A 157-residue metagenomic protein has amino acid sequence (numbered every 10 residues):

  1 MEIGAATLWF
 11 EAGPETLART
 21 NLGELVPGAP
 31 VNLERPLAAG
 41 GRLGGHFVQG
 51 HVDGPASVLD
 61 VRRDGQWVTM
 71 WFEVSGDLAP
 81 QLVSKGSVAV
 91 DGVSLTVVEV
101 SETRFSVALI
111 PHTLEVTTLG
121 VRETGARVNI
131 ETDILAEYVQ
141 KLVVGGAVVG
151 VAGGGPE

Functional and structural regions predicted by a protein language model:
M1-E157: Conserved loop->alpha-helix
